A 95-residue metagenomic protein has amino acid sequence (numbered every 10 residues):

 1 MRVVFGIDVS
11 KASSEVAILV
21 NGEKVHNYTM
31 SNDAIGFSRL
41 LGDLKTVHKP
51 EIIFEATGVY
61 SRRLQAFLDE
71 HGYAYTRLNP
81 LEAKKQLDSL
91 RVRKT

Functional and structural regions predicted by a protein language model:
M1-T95: Phosphate- and other anionic-substrate recognition elements at nucleic-acid/protein interfaces
